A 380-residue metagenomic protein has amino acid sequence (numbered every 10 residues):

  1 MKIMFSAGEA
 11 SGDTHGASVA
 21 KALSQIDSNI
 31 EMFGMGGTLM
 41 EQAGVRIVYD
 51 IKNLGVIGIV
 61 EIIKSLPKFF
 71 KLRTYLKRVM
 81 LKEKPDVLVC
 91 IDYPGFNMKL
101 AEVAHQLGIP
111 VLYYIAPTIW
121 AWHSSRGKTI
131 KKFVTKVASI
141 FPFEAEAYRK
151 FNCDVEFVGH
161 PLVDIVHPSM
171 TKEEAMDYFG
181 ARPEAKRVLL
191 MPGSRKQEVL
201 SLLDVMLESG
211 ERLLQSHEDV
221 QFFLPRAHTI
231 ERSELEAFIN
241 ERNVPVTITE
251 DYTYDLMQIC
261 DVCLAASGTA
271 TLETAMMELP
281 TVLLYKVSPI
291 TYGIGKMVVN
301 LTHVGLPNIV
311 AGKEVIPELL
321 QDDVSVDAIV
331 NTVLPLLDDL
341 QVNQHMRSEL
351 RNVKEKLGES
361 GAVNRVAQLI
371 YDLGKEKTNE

Functional and structural regions predicted by a protein language model:
M1-E380: Nucleotide-activated sugar donor-binding and catalytic core shared by glycosyltransferases and related lipid-linked
